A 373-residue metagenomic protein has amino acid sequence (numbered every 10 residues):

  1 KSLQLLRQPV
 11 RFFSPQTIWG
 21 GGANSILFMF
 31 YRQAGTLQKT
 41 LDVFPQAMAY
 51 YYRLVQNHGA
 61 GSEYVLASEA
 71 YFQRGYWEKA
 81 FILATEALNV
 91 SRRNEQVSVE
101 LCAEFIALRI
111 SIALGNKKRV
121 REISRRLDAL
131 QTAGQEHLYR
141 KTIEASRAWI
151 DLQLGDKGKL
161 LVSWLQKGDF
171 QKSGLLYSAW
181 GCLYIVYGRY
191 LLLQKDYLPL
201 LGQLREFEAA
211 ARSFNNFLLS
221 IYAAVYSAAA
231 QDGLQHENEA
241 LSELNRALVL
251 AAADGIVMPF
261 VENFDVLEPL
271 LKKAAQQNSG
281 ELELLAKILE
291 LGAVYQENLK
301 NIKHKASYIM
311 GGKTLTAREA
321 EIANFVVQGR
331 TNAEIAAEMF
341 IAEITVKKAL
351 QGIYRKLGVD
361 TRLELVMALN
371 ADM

Functional and structural regions predicted by a protein language model:
K1, R11-I26, Y51-L66, S91-A107 (+8 more regions): Alpha-solenoid helical repeat architecture
S2-P9, T40, F44-A47, A80 (+9 more regions): Tetratricopeptide repeat
V186-R189, P199-E206, N216-F217, G233-H236 (+6 more regions): Linker/hinge segments immediately adjacent to helix-turn-helix/homeobox DNA-binding domains
E321, G329-E364: Recognition helix of helix-turn-helix DNA-binding domains
V326-R330, L369: Short helix-to-turn junction characteristic of helix-turn-helix DNA-binding domains, especially the helix
R362-M373: Short, basic, alpha-helical segments at the C-terminal edge of helix-turn-helix-like DNA-binding modules
